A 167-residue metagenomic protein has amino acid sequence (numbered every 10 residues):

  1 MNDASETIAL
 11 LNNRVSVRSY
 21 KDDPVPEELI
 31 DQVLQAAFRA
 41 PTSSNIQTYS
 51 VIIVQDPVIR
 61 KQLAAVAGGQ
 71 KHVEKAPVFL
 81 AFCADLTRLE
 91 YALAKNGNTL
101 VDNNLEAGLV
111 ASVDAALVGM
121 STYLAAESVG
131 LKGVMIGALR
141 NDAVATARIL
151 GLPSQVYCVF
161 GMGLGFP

Functional and structural regions predicted by a protein language model:
M1-P167: Acidic, surface-exposed loops and disordered segments
